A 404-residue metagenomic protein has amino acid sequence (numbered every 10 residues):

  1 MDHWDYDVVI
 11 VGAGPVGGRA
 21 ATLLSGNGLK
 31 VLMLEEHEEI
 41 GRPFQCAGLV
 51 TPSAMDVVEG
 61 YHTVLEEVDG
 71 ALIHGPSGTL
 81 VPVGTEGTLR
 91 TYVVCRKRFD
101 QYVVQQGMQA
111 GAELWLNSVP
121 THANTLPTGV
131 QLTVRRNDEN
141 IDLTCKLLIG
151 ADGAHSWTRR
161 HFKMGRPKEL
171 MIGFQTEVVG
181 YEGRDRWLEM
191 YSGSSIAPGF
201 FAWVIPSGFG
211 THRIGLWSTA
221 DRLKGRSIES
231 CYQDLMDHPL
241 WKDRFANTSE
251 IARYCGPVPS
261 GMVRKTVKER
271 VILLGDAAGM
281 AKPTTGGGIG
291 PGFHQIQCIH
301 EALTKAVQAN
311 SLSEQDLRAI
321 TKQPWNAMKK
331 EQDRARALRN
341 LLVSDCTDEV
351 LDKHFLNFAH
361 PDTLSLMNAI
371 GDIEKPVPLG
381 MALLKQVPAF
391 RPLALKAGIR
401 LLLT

Functional and structural regions predicted by a protein language model:
D2-G14: Beta1/beta-strand and adjacent pyrophosphate-binding region of the FAD-binding site in flavoprotein oxidoreductases
G17-G18: N-terminal Rossmann-fold NAD(P) dinucleotide-binding loop
T22-F44: Glycine-rich FAD pyrophosphate-binding loop
G41, D56-L72, G165-L170, S313-D316: A short alpha-helix-loop-beta-strand transition element characteristic of N-terminal alpha/beta dinucleotide-binding
T51-Y102: A conserved beta-strand/loop capping segment in the N-terminal third of enzymes that catalyze redox or closely related
Q106-K242: Predominantly flavin-linked oxidoreductase catalytic cores and closely associated redox partners
H122, L223-Q308, Q315: FAD/FMN-dependent oxidoreductases across multiple families
T304-T404: C-terminal helical "tail/cap" subdomain of flavin- and related membrane-associated enzymes
